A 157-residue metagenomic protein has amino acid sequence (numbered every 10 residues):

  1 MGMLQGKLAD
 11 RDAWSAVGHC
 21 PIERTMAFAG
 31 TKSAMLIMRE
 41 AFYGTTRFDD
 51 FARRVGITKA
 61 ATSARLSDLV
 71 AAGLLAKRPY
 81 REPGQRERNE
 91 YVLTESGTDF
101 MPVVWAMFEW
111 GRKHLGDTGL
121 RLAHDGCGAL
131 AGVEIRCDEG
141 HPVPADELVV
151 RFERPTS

Functional and structural regions predicted by a protein language model:
M1-F28, A72: N-terminal leader segment of winged-helix/HTH proteins
M1-G6, E109-S157: C-terminal regulatory/oligomerization modules of transcriptional regulators
C20-A61: N-terminal helix-turn-helix DNA-binding core of bacterial DNA-binding proteins
G30, E82-V104: Basic, amphipathic "hinge/linker" alpha-helix immediately C-terminal to the N-terminal HTH DNA-binding motif
M35, A72, V103-H114: Alpha-helical linker/hinge and terminal dimerization helices associated with HTH transcriptional regulators
T45, R54, R78-P83, E90: A short, glycine- and basic residue-enriched loop/turn that sits immediately adjacent to a domain's principal
L66-S67: Short, hydrophobic-biased segments on the C-terminal half of alpha helices that form "recognition helices"
V70-Y80: A short, conserved structural fragment
